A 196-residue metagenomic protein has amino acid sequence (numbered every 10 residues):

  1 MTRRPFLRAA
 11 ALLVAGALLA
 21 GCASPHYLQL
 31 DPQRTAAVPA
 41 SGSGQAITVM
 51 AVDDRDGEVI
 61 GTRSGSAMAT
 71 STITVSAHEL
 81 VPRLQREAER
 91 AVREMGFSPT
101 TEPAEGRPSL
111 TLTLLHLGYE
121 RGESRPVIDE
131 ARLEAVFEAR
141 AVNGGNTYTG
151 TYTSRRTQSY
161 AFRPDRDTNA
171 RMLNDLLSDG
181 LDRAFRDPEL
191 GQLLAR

Functional and structural regions predicted by a protein language model:
M1-C22: Sec-dependent bacterial lipoprotein signal peptides
C22-R83, E189-R196: A structural "domain/chain start" motif
A23-P32, M95-T149, T157-R163: Surface-exposed short loop/turn segments
G65-E79, G144-L194: Short secondary-structure boundary motifs at beta->alpha junctions and helix caps
T74-T101, L112: Mid-chain, structured segments of secreted extracytoplasmic proteins
L84, A88-G96, G118-R121, A184 (+2 more regions): Sec/Tat-exported extracytoplasmic proteins
